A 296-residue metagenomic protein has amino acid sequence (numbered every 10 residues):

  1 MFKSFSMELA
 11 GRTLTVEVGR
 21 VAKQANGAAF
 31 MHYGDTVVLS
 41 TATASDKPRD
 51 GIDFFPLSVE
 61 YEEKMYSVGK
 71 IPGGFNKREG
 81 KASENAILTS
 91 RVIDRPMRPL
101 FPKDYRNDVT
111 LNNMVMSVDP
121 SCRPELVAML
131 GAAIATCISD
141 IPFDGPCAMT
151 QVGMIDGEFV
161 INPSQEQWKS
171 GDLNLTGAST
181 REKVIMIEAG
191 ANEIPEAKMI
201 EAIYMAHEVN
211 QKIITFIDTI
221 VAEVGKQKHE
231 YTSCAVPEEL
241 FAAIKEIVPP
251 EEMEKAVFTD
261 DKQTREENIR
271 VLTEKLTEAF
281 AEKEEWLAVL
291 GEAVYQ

Functional and structural regions predicted by a protein language model:
M1-F30, G34-S45, R49, D53 (+1 more regions): Extended amphipathic alpha-helical scaffolds
S4-E8, T15-E17, A29-H32, L39-T41 (+8 more regions): Structured core elements
S6-A10, R20-A25, F30-H32, R49-G51 (+6 more regions): Solvent-exposed alpha-helices and their adjacent loops that cap or buttress functional pockets in soluble metabolic
T15, L39, I93, K103-G157: Glycine-rich anion/phosphate-binding loop at the beta-strand->alpha-helix junction
V18-G19, N26-A28, A42-A44, D50-D53 (+7 more regions): Short acidic, glycine/serine/threonine-rich loops at helix termini
A25-A28, H32-V109, V115-S117, C122 (+1 more regions): Glycine-rich, flexible beta-strand/loop modules in the N-terminal catalytic cores of phosphate-handling
P96, V127-S139, A202, V209-N210 (+2 more regions): Stable alpha-helical structural segments in soluble proteins, enriched in small hydrophobic residues
D140-A256, D260: Mobile "lid/hinge" segments at catalytic clefts and subdomain interfaces of large enzymes
